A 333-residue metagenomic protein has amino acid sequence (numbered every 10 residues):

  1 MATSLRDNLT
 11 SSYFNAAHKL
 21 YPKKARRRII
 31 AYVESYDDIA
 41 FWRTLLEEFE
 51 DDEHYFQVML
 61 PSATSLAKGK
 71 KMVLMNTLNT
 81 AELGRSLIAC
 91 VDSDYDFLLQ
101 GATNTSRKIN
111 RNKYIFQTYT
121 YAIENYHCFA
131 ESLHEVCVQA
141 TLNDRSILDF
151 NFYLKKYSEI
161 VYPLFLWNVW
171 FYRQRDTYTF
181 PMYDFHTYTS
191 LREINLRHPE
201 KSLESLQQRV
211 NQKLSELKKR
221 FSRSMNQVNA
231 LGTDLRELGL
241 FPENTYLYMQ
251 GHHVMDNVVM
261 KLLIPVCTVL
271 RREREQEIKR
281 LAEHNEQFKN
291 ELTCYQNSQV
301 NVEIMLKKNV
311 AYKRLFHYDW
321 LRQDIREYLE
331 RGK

Functional and structural regions predicted by a protein language model:
M1-K333: Acidic, divalent-metal-binding catalytic cores of TOPRIM and closely related two-metal-ion phosphodiester/pyrophosphate
